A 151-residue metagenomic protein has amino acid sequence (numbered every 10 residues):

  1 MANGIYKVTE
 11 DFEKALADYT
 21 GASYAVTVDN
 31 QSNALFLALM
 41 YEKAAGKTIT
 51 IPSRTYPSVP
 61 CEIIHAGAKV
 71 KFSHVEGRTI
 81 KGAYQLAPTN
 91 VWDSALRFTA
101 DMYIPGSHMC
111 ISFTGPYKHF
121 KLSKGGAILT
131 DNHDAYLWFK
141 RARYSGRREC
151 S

Functional and structural regions predicted by a protein language model:
M1-E10, R147: A glycine-/small-polar-enriched, mobile loop at the entrance of the PLP active site in fold-type I
Y6, D29-S32, S53, H133: Alpha-helix N-cap/helix-start capping motif
T9-T48, E62-A66: Phosphate-binding glycine-rich loop
T27, I51-P52, I128: Conserved SAM-binding loop
M40-D101: PLP-dependent aminotransferase-like
F98-S151: Active-site region of PLP-dependent enzymes
